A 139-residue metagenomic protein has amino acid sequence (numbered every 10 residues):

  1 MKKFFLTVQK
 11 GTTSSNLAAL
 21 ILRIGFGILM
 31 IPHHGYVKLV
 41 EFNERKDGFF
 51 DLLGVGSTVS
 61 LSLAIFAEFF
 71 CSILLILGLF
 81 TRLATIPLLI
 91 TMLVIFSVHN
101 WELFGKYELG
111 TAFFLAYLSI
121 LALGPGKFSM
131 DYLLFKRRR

Functional and structural regions predicted by a protein language model:
M1-V40, T58-F66, F70, I76-R139: Extended, low-polarity transmembrane helix blocks
R45-S57: Perimembrane loop-to-helix junctions flanking transmembrane segments
